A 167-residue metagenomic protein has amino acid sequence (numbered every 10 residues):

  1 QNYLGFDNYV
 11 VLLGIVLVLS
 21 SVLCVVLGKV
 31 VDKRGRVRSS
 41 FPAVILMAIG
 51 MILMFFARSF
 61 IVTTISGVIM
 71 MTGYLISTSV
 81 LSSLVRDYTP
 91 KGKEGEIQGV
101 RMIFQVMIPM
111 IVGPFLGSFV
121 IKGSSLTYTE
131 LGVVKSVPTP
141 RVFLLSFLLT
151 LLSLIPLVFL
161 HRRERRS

Functional and structural regions predicted by a protein language model:
Q1-Y9: Short amphipathic helix-loop junctions that connect adjacent transmembrane helices in Major Facilitator Superfamily/SLC
L23-G35, I121: Helix-to-loop junctions at the C-terminal end of transmembrane segments in multipass secondary transporters
K33-V44: Cytoplasmic membrane-interface "Motif A"-like loop-to-helix N-cap segments of 12-TM Major Facilitator Superfamily
I45-R58: C-terminal ends and interior cores of transmembrane alpha-helices in multi-pass membrane transporters/permeases
F55-G67: Helix-loop junctions at membrane interfaces in 12-TM secondary transporters
I76-P90: Intracellular juxtamembrane helix-capping segments at the cytosolic ends of symmetry-related transmembrane helices
I121-L148: A membrane-interface helix-boundary motif in multi-pass transporters
T139-S167: Multi-pass alpha-helical transporter architecture, strongest for 12-TM Major Facilitator/SLC carriers used
